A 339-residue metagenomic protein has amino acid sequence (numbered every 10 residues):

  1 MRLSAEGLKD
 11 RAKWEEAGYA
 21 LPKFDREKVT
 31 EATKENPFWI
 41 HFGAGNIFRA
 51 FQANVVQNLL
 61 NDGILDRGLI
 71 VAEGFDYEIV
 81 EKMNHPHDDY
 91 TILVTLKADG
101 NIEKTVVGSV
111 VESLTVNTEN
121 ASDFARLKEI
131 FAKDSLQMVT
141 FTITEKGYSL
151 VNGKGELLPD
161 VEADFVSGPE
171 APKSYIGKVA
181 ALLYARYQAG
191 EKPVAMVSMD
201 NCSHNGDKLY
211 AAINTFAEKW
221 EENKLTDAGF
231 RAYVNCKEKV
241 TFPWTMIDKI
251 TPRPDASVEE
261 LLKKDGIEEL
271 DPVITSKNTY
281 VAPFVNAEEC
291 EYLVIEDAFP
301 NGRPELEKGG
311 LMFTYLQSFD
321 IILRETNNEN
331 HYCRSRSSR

Functional and structural regions predicted by a protein language model:
M1-F42, N46-R339: Substrate/ligand-engaging "lid" and interaction regions
